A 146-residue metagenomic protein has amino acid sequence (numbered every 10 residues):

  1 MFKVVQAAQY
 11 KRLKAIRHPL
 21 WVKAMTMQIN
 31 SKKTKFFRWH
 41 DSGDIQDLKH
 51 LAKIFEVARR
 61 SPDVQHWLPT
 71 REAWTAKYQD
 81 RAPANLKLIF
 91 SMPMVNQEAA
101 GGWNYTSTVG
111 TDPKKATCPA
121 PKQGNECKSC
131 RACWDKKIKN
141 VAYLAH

Functional and structural regions predicted by a protein language model:
M1-H146: Class I S-adenosyl-L-methionine
